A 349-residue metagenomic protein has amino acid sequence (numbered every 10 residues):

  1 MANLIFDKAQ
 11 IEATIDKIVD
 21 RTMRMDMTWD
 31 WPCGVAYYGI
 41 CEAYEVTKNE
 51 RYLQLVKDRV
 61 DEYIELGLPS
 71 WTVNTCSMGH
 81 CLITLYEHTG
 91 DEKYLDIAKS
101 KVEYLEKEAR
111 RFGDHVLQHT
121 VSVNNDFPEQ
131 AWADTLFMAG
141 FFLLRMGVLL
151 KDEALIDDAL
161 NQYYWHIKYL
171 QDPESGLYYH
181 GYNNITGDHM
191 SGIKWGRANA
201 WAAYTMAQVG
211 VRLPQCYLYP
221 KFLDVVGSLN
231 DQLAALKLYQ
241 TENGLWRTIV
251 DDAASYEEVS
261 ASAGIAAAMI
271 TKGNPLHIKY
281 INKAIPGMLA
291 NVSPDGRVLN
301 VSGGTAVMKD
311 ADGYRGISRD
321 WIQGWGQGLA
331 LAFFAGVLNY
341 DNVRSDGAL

Functional and structural regions predicted by a protein language model:
N3-P32, C41-R51, E62, P69-C81 (+6 more regions): CBM-like carbohydrate-recognition segments
R59-V60, L117-N124, G181-T186, L245-A253: Short linear capping/connector segments at secondary-structure termini
V116-Y182: Aromatic- and glycine-enriched pocket-lining scaffold segments that form the walls of small-molecule binding clefts
M146-D157, V209-L223, K272-L276: Inter-helical turn/loop segments and adjacent helix faces that build the functional surface of alpha-helical bundle
L177-R197: Acidic/Ser/Thr-rich, low-complexity mid-to-C-terminal regulatory regions of eukaryotic proteins
A203-V250: Oxyanion-binding "anion nests"
